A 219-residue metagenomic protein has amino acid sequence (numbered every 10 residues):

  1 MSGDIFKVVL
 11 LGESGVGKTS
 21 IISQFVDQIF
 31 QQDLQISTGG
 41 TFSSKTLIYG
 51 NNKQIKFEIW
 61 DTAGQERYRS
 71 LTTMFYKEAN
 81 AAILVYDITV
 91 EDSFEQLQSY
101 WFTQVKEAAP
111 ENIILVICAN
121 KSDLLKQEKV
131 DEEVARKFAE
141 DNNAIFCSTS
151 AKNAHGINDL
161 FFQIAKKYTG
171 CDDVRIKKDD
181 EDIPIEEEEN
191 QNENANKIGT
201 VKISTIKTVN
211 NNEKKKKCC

Functional and structural regions predicted by a protein language model:
M1-G15, T19, Y49-Q54, E111-I117 (+1 more regions): Conserved P-loop small GTPase signature centered on TRAFAC-class small GTPases
I22-S23: Post-Walker A alpha-helix
D27-Q54: Switch I (effector-binding) loop of TRAFAC-class P-loop GTPase G-domains
S43, R69-M74, V105: Conserved alpha-helical scaffold flanking the Walker A/P-loop in AAA+ ATPase domains
Q54-Y68: Switch II (G3) loop of P-loop NTPases
E58-W60, S93, Y100: WD40-repeat beta-propellers
I59-W60, I83-D87, I117-N120, S148-T149: Conserved beta-strand segments of the P-loop GTPase G domain that flank and frequently precede/overlap
A79-Q98, A109-N112, D123-K129: Conserved Switch II/interswitch segment of TRAFAC-class P-loop GTPases
